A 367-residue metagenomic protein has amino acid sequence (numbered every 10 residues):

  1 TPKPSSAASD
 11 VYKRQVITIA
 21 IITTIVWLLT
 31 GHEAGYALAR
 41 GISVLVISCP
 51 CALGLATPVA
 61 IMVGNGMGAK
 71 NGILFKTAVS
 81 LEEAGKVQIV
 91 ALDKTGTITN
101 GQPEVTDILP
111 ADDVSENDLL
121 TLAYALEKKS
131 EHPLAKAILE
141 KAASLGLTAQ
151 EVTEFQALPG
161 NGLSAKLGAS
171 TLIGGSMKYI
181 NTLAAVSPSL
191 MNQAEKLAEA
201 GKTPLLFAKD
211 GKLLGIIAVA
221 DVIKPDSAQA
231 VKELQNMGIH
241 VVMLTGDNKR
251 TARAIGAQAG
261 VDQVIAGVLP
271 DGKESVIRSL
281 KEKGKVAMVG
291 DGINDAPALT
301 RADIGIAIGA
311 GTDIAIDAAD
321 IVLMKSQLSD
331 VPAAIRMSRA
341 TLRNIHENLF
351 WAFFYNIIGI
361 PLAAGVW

Functional and structural regions predicted by a protein language model:
T1-A8, Y12: Single conserved hydrophobic/aromatic residue that forms the stacking wall/gate of nucleotide- or nucleobase-binding
R14-I47, G72, F350-W367: Helix-interface capping motifs at the ends of transmembrane segments in multi-pass membrane proteins
T18, A91, G267, V289 (+1 more regions): Generic enzyme active-site microenvironment
A39, A52-L126, L280, G290 (+1 more regions): Conserved catalytic phosphorylation-site environment of P-type ATPases
S48-L55, K129-S130, F353-F354: Hydrophobic transmembrane alpha-helical segments of multi-pass transport and channel proteins
G85-L92, I98-E131, N161-V242, D320-I321: ATP-driven catalytic headpiece of P-type ATPases
V87, L167-A169, G201-T203, K209-E347: Conserved ATP-binding TGD loop and adjacent catalytic N/P-domain core of P-type ATPases
A137-T148: A short beta-strand->alpha-helix segment at the C-terminal rim of the class III nucleotidyl cyclase catalytic domain
